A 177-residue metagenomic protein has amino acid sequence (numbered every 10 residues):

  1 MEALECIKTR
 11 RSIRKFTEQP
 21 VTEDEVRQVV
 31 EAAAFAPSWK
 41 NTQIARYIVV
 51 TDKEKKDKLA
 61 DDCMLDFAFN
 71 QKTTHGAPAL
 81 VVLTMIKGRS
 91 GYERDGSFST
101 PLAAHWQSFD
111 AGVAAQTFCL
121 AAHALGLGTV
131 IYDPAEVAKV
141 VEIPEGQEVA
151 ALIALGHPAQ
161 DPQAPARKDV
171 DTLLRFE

Functional and structural regions predicted by a protein language model:
A3-I13, E148-E177: C-terminal helix-cap and adjacent tail motif
I13-Q28: A short N-terminal beta-strand-loop micro-motif at the entrance of redox/enzyme domains
E31-P37, Q43-I48, G128: Short beta-strand segments
A33-A34, V81, S99-V140: Small-aliphatic-rich amphipathic alpha-helix that forms the alpha element of a beta-alpha
N41-A111: Glycine/small-residue-rich phosphate/adenosyl-binding loop
P78-L80, T129, E148-A150: Structural motif
K87, A135-V137, A159: Acidic, glycine-rich active-site loops and adjacent beta-strand->loop/helix elements that engage anionic groups
K139-E145, A164-P165: Short proline/glycine-enriched turn/loop segments at secondary-structure junctions
